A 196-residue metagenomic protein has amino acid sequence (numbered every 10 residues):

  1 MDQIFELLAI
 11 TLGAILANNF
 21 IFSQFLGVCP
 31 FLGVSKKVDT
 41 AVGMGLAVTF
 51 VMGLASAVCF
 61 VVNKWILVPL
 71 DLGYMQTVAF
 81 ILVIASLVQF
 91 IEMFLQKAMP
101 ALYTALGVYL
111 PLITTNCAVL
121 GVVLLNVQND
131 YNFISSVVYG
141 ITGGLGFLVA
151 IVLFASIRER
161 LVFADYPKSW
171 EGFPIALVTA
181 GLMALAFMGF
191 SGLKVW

Functional and structural regions predicted by a protein language model:
D2, L185-W196: Juxtamembrane boundary at the C-terminal end of a transmembrane helix
L7-I21, D71-S86, V137-A150: Structural signature of hydrophobic alpha-helical transmembrane segments
L12-A47: Juxtamembrane transmembrane-helix termini in multi-pass membrane transport proteins
F25-G33, M93-K97, Y109-L112, C117-D130: Generic transmembrane alpha-helix signature in multi-pass membrane proteins, especially transporters/channels
L26-T40, V88-L102, F154-D165: C-terminal ends of transmembrane helices
V48-A57, G107-V122, G172-A184: Small-residue-rich segments of transmembrane alpha-helices in multi-pass membrane proteins, especially helix faces
V61-L106: Ordered, amphipathic secondary-structure segments that act as subunit-interaction surfaces in large macromolecular
E159-L177: Interfacial loop-to-transmembrane junctions
